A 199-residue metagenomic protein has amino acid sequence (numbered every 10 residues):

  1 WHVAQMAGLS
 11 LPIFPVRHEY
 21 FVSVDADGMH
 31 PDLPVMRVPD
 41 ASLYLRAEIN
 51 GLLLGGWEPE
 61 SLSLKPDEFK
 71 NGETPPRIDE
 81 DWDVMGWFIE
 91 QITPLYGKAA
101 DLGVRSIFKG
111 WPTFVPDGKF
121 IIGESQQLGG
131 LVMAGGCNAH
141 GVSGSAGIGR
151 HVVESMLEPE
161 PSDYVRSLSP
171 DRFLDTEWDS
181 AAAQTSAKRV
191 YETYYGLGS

Functional and structural regions predicted by a protein language model:
W1-D81, E90-K98, D175-S199: Flavin-dependent oxidoreductases
D40, D79, D83-L197: C-terminal catalytic lobe of FAD-dependent flavoproteins
